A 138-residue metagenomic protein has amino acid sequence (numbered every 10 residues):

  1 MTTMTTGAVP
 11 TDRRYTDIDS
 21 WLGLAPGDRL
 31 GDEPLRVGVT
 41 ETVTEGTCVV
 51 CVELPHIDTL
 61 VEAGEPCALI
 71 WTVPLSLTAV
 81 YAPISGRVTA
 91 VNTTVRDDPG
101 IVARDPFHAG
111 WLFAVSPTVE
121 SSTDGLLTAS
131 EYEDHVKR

Functional and structural regions predicted by a protein language model:
T2-A68, G100, R104, H108-R138: Acidic, low-complexity mobile loops and tails
T72-F107: Mid-chain, well-packed structural core segment of small domains
